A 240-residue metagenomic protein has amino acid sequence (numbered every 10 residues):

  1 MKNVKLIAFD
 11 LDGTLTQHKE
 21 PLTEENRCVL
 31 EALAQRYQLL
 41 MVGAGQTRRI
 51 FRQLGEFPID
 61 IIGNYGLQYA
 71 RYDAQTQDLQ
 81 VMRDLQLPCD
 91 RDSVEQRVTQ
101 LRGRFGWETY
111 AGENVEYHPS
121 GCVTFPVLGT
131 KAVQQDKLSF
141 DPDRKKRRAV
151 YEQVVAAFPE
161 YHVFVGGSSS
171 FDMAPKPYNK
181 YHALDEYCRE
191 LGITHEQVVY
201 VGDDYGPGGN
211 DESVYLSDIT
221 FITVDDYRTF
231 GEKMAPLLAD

Functional and structural regions predicted by a protein language model:
M1-F9, E25-C28, A32, D240: Non-catalytic pre-domain segments flanking phosphatase-related domains
N3-E20, L184, D211: Asp-based phosphoryl-transfer active-site loop
I7-F9, I61, Y200-V201: Residue-level marker for buried hydrophobic side chains located in beta-strands that build the well-ordered beta-sheet
E20-G112: Active-site phosphate-binding/coordination module
G43-A44, V201-Y205: Glycine-rich beta-to-alpha transition loops that act as phosphate-gripper elements at the mouths of alpha/beta enzyme
R104, T109-V199, P207-N210, S217: Conserved acidic, metal-coordinating active-site core of Asp-based, Mg2+-dependent phosphoryl-transfer enzymes
L191-H195, G208-D240: Asp-based, Mg2+/Mn2+-dependent phosphohydrolase catalytic module
